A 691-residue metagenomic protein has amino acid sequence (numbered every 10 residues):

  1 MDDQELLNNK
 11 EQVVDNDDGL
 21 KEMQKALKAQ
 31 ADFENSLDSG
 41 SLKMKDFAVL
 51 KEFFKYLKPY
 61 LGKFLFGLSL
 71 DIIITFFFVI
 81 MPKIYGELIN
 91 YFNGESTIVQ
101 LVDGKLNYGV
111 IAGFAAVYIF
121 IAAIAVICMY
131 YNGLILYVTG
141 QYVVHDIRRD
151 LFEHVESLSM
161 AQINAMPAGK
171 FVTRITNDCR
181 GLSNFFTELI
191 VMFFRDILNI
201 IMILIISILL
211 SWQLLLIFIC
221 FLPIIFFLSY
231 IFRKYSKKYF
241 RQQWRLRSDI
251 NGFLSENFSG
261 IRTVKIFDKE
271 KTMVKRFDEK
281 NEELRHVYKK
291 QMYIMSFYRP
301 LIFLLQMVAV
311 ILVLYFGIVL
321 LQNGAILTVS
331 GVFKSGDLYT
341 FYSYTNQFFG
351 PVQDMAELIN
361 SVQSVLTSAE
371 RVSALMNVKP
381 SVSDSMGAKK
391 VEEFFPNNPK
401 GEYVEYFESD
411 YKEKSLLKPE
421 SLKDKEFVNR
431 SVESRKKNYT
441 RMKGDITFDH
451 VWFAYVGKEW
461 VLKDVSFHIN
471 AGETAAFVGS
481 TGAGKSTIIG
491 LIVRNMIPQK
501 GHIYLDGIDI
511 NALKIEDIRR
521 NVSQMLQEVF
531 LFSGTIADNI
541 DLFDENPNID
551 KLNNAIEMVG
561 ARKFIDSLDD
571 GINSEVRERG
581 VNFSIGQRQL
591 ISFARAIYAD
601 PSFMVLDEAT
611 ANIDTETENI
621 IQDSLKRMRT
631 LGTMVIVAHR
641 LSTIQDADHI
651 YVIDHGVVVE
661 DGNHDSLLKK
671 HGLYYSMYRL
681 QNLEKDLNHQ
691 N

Functional and structural regions predicted by a protein language model:
M1-M81, N93-F114, Y131-L136, G140 (+11 more regions): Membrane-integrated ABC transporters
D2-K51, L134-R180, D249-S255, F267-V287 (+2 more regions): Extended non-transmembrane interhelical loops and adjacent amphipathic helices of multipass membrane proteins
S39-D46, S69-L70, F77-N93, F120-A168 (+12 more regions): Juxtamembrane helix-loop junctions of ABC transporter transmembrane domains
P59, M160-A161, N177-F186, I190 (+8 more regions): An intracellular "coupling" helix at the cytosolic face of ABC transporter transmembrane type-1 domains
F64-C128, I208-Q213, Y315, Q322-S335: Transmembrane helix-loop-helix hairpins at lipid-water interfaces of multipass membrane proteins, especially the type-1
V79, K83, Y130, I200 (+4 more regions): Membrane-embedded alpha-helical segments of multi-pass transporters/permeases
I206-C220, I294-R371, L375-K379, P399-E413 (+1 more regions): Helix-loop-helix
E393-N691: ABC-type nucleotide-binding domain
